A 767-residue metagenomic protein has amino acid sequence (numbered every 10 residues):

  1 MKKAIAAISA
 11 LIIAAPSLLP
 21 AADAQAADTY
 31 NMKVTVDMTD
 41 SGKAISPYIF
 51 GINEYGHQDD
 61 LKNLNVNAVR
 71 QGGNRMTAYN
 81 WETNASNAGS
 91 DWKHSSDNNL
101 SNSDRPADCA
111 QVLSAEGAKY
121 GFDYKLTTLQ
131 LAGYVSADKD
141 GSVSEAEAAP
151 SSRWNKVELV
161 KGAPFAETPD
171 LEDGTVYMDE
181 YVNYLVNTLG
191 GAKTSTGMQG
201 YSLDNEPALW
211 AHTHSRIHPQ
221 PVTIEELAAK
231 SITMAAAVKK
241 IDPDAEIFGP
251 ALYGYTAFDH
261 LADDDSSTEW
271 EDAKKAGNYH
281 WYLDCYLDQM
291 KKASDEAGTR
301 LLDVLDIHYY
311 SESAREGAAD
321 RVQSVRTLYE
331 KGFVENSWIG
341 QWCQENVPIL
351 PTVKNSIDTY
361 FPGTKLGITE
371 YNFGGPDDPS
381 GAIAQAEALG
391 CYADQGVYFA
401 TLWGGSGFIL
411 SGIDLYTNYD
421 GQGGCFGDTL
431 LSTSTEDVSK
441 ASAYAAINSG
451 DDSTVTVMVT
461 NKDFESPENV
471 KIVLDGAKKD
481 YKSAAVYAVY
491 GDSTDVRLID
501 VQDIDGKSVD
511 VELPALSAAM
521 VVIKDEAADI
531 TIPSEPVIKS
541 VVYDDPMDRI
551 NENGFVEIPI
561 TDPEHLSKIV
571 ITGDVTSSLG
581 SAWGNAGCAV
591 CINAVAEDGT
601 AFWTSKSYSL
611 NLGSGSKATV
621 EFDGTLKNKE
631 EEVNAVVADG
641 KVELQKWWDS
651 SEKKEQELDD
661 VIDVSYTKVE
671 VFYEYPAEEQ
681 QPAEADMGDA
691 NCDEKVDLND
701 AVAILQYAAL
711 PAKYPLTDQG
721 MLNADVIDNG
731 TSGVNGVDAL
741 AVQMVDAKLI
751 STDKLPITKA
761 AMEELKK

Functional and structural regions predicted by a protein language model:
A4-I5, A15-Q25, E678-K767: Cellulosome-associated attachment modules in secreted, modular CAZymes
A27-E316: N-terminal catalytic cores of secreted or lumenal carbohydrate-active enzymes
T233-A236, K240, D303, Y309-N372: Glycoside hydrolase catalytic-domain groove-lining segments
D378, C391-T456: Glycan-recognition and catalytic regions of carbohydrate-active enzymes
V438-D480, L516-A527: Carbohydrate-binding surface patches
D451-S453, E465, D562-V570, V633 (+1 more regions): Extended extracellular/luminal ectodomain segments enriched in beta-structured repeat modules
I504-I532: C-terminal beta-strand-rich structural cap/linker in extracellular carbohydrate-active enzymes
P536-P563, T572-K629, K646-Y675: Extracellular ligand-binding interfaces
